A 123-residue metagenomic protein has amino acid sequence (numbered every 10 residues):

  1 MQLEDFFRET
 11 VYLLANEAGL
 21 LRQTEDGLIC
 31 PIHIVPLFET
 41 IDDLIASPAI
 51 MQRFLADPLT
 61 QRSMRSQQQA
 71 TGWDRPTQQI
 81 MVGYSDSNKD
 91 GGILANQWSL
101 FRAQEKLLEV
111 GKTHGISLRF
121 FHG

Functional and structural regions predicted by a protein language model:
M1-G123: Non-catalytic regulatory/linker segments of enzymes
